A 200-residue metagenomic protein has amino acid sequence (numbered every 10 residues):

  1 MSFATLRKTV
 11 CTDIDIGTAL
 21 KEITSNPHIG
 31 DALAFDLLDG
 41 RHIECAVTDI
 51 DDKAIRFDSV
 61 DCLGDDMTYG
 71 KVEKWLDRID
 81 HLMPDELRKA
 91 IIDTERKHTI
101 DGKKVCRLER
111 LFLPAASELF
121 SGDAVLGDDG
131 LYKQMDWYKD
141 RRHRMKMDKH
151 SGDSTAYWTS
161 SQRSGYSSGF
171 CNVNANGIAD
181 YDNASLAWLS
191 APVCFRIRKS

Functional and structural regions predicted by a protein language model:
S2-S200: Collagenous Gly-X-Y triple-helix signature in extracellular proteins
